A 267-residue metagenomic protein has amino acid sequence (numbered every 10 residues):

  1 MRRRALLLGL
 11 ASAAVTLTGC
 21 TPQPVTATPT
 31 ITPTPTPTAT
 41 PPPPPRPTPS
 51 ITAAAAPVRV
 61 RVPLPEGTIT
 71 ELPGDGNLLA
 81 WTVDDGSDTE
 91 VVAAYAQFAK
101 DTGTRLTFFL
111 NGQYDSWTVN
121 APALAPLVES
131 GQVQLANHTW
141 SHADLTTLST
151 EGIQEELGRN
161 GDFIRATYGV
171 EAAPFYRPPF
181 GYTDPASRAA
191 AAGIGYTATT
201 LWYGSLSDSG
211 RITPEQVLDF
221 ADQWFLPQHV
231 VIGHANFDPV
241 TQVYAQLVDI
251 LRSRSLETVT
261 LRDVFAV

Functional and structural regions predicted by a protein language model:
R2, L7-W81, D88-A96, A121-A125 (+3 more regions): N-terminal pre-catalytic segment of deacetylase/amide-hydrolase enzymes
I51-D144, G152, E156, F163 (+1 more regions): Active-site beta->alpha N-cap acidic-glycine motif
V83, L110-G112, N137-T139, P178-F180 (+3 more regions): A cross-domain feature marking catalytic cores of carbohydrate-active enzymes and several ubiquitous metabolic/repair
G86-E90, N111-N120, D144-L148, R177-T183 (+2 more regions): Acidic-and-aromatic substrate-binding clefts and catalytic sites of carbohydrate-active enzymes
A93, Q97, E151, E155-G158 (+5 more regions): Solvent-exposed, polar/charged alpha-helical surfaces in well-ordered, non-transmembrane soluble domains, broadly
K100, T104, D162-G169, A192 (+2 more regions): Sec-exported extracytoplasmic/periplasmic mature domains
Y182-W224, L256-V267: His/Asp/Glu-enriched short active-site or ligand-binding loop at hydrolase and phosphoryl-transfer sites
